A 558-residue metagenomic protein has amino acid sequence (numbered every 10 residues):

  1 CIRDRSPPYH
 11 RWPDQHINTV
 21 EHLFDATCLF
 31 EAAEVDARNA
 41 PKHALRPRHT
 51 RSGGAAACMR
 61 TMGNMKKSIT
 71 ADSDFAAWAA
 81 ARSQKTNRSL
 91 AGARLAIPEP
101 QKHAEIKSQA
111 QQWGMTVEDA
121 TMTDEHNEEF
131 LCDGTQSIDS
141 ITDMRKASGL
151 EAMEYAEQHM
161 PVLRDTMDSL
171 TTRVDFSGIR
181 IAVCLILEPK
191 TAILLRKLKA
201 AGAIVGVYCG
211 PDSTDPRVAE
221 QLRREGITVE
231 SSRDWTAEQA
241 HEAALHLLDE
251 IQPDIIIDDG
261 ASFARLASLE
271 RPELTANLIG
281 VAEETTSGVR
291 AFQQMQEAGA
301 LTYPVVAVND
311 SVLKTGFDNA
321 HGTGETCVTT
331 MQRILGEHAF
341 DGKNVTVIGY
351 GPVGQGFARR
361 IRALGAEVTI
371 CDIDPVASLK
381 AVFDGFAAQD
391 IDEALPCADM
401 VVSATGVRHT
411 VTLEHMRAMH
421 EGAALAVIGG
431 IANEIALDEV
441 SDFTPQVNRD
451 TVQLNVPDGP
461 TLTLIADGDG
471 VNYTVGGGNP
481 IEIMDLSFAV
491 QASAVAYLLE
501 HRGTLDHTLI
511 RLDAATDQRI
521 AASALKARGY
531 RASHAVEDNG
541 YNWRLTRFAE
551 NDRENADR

Functional and structural regions predicted by a protein language model:
C1-R5: Conserved small/polar residues in nucleotide/adenosyl-binding loops
F24-A26, F30, E34, R46-A91 (+3 more regions): Glycine/serine-rich phosphate-binding loop and adjoining beta1-alpha1 elements at the start of nucleotide-handling
R60-S89, W113, Q136-R164, R180-E188 (+2 more regions): Adenosine-phosphate binding glycine-rich loop
A91-A110, G178-E188, A339-R362: Glycine-rich adenosine-cofactor-binding loop
E118-T121, L364-F383: NAD(P)-binding Rossmann-fold cofactor-contacting core
N127-I138, Q389-M416, H420-E434: Rossmann-like NAD(P)-binding element
I204-D212, C371: Short internal beta-strands
T275-T286, A418-V452: ADP-ribose/adenylate-binding Rossmann-like module
